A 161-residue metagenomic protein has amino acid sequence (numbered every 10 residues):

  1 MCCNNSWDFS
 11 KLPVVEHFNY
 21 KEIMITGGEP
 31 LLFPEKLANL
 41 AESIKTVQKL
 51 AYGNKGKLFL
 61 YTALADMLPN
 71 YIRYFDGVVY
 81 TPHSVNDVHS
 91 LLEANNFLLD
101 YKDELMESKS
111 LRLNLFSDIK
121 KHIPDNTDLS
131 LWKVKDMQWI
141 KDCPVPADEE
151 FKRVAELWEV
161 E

Functional and structural regions predicted by a protein language model:
M1-L12: Canonical Radical SAM [4Fe-4S] cluster-binding loop centered on the CxxxCxxC motif and its immediate flanking residues
V14-E16: Short secondary-structure boundary/capping segments within folded domains
F18-R73, G77-I119: Conserved glycine-rich "GG(E/T)P / GGGxP" loop and the immediately following alpha-helix in the radical SAM core
D100-E161: Auxiliary Fe-S-binding modules of radical SAM enzymes
